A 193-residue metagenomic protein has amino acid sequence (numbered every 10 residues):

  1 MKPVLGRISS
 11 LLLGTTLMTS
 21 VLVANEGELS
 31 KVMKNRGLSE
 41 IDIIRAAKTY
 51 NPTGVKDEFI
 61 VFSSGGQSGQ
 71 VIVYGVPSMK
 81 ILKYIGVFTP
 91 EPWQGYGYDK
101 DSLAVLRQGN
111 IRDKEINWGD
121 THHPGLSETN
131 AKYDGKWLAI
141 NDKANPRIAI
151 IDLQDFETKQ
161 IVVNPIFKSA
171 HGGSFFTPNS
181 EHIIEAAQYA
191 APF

Functional and structural regions predicted by a protein language model:
L22-I72, Y84-D99: Sequence/structural signature of beta-propeller modules and their immediately flanking N-terminal secretory/stalk
L38-E40, K83, D113-W118, E157-V163: A short beta-strand motif characteristic of beta-propeller blades
K48-E58, H123-G125, G135, E185-F193: Short, conserved, GDST-rich strand-edge loop motifs in beta-rich repeat architectures
K48-T49, W93-Y98, G119-T129, I166-F176: Repeated scaffold domains used in trafficking and secretory/extracellular systems, primarily beta-propellers
T53-K56, N130-G135, F175-N179: Blade-terminus and WD-like Trp-Asp/Gly-His loop motifs, strongest in beta-propeller folds
S63-G66, A139-K143, I184-Y189: Conserved beta-strand positions in repeat-built beta-propeller and related beta-rich domains
G66, Q70-R107, I140-N164: Beta-propeller domains
L153-F193: Asp-box/WD-like beta-propeller blade repeats and closely related beta-sheet repeat scaffolds
